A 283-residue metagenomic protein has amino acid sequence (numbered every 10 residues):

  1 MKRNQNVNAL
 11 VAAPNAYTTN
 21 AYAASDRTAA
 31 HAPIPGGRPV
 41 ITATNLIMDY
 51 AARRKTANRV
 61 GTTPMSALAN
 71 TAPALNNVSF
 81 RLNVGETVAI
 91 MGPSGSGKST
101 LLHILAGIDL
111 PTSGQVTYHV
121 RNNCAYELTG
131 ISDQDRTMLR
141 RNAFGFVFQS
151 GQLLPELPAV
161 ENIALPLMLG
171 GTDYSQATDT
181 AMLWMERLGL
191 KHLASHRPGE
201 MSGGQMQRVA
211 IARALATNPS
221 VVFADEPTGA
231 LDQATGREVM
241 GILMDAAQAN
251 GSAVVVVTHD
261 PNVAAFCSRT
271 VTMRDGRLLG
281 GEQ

Functional and structural regions predicted by a protein language model:
M1-L68, G280-Q283: ABC-family P-loop ATPase nucleotide-binding domain
V40-I41, L46-A57, P64-M273: ABC family nucleotide-binding domain
T270-Q283: H-loop (His-switch) and adjacent beta-strand-loop-beta switch element of ABC-type ATPase nucleotide-binding domains
